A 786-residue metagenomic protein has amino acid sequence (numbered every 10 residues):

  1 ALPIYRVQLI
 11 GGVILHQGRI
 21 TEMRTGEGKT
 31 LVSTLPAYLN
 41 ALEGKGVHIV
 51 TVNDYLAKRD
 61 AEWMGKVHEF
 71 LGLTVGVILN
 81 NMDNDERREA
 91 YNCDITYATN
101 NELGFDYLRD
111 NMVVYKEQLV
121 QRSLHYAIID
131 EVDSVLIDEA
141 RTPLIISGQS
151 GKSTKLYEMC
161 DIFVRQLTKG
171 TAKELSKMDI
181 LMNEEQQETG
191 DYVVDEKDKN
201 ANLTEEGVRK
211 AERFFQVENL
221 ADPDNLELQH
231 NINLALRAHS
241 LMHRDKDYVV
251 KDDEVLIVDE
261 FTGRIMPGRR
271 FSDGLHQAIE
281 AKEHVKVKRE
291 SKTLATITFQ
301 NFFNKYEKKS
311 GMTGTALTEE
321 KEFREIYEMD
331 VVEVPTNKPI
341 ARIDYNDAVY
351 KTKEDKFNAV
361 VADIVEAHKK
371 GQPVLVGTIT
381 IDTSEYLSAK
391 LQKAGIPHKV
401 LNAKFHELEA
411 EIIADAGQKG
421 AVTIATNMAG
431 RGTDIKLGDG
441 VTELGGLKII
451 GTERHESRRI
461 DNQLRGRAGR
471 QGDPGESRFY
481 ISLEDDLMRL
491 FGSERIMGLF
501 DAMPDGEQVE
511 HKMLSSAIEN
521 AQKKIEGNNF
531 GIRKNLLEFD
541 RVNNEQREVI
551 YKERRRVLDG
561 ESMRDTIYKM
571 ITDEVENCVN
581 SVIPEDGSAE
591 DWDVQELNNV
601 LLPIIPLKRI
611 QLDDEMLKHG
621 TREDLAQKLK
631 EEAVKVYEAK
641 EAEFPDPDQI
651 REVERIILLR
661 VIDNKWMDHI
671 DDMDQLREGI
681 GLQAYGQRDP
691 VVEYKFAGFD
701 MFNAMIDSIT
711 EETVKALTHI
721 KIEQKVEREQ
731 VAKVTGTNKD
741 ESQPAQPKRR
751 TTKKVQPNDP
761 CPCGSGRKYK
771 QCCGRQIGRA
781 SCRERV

Functional and structural regions predicted by a protein language model:
A1-M503, K552, K569, D573 (+1 more regions): Conserved P-loop NTPase motor core
L2, E784-V786: Short, small-residue-biased leader/transition segments that mark boundaries at the very start of proteins
P3-I4, Q776-R779: Short, compositionally biased segments
K177-I180, A394, Q743, P747-K754 (+1 more regions): Intrinsically disordered, compositionally biased charged tails
Y248-L256, T262-R270, Q471, F479 (+2 more regions): Extended, charged helical/alpha-beta scaffold domains that provide interaction surfaces
V376, I424, W666, F702 (+2 more regions): Hydrophobic, well-ordered secondary-structure elements that form the walls of internal hydrophobic environments
K753-K770, G774: Short Cys/His-rich zinc-binding micro-motifs
